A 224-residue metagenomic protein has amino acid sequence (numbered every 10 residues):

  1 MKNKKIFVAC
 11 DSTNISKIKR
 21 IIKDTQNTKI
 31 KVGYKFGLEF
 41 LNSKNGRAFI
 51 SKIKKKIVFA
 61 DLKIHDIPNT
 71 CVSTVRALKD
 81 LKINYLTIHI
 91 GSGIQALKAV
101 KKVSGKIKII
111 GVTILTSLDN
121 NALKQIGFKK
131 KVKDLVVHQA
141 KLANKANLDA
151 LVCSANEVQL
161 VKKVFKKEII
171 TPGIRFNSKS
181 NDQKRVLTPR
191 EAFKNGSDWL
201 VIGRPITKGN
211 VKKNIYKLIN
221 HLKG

Functional and structural regions predicted by a protein language model:
M1-I15, Q159, K163-V164, L187 (+1 more regions): N-terminal amphipathic alpha-helix/helix-capping segment at the start of soluble metabolic enzymes
K2-K4, D66, T70-A150, S154-V158 (+3 more regions): Conserved anion-binding
V8, Y34, K63, L86 (+5 more regions): Conserved, mostly hydrophobic/aromatic
C10-A48, P68-C71, A155, K162: Conserved alpha/beta-domain cores
T25, I50-I53, L78, V100 (+4 more regions): Generic structural signal for hydrophobic
T28-K29, L81, A146, N195-G196: Structural motif
F40, K44, C153-S197: A C-terminal functional module that forms or caps the active site or interfaces directly with catalytic machinery
Y85-A96, F176, R185-P189, F193-I215: Glycine-rich phosphate-binding active-site loops on the catalytic face of alpha/beta enzymes
